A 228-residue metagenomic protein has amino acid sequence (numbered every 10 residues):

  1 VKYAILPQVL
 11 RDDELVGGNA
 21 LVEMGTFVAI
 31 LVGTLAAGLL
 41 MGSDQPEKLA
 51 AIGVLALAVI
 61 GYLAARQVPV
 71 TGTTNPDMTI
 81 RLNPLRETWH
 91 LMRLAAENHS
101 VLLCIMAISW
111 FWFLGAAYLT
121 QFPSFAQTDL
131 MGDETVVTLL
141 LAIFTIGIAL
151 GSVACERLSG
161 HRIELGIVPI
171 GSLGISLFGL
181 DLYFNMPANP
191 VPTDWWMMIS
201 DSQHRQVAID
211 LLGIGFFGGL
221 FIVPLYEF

Functional and structural regions predicted by a protein language model:
V1-F228: Alpha-helical transmembrane-bundle signature of multi-pass membrane transport and export proteins
